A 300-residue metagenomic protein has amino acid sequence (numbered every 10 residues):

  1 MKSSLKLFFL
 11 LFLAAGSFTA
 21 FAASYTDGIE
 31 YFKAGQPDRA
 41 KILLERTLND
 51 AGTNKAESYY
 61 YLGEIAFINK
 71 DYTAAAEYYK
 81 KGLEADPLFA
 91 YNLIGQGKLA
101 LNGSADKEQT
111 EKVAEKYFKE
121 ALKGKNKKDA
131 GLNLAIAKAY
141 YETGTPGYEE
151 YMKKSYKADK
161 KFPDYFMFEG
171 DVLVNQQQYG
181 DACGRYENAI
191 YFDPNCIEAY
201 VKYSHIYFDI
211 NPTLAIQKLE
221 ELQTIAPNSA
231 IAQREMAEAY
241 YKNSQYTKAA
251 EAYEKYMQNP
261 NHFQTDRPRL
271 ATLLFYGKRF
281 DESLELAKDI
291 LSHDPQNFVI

Functional and structural regions predicted by a protein language model:
F18-K80, E84-G95, L101-K112, K119 (+1 more regions): N-terminal leader/linker segments that initiate helical-solenoid repeat arrays
K33-A34, I68, G95, N102-S104 (+5 more regions): Register position in tetratricopeptide repeats
D50-A51, A85, K123-K125, K157-A158 (+4 more regions): Structural marker of alpha-solenoid helical repeat scaffolds
N54-K55, F89, K128-D129, F162 (+4 more regions): Residue-level recognition of tetratricopeptide repeat
S58, N92, A130-L132, Y165 (+4 more regions): TPR alpha-solenoid repeat register
Y60-Y61, G95-Q96, G131-A135, F168 (+3 more regions): Canonical tetratricopeptide repeat
